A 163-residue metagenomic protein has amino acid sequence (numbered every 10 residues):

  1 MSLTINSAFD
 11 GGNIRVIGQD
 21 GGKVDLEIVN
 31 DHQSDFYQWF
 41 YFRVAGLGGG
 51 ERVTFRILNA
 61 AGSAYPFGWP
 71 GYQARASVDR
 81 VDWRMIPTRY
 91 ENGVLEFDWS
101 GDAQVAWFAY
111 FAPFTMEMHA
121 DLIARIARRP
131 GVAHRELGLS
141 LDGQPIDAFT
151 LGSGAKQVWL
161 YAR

Functional and structural regions predicted by a protein language model:
M1-A162: Structured catalytic-domain cores with a bias toward divalent-metal coordination
